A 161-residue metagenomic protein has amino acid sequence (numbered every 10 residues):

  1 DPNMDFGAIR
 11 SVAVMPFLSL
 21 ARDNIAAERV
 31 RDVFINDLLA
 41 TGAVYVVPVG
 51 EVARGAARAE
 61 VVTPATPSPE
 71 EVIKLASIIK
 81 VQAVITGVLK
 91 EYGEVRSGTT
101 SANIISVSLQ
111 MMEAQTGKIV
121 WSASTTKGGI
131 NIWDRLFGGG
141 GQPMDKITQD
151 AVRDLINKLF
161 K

Functional and structural regions predicted by a protein language model:
D1-R10, L75-I79, A102-I104, M112-K161: C-terminal/domain-edge helix-coil "capping" segments
I9-P16, A21-V81, T86-V88, K118-S122 (+2 more regions): N-terminal segment of the mature soluble domain
A21, A53, G93, G129-N131: Feature marks short, surface-exposed loop/turn motifs that line or immediately flank catalytic pockets and channel
A26, T99-A102: Short linear motifs in intrinsically disordered
R29-V30, N103-I105: Short coil-to-beta strand junction motifs in C2/discoidin
T86, S106-S108: Beta-strand secondary-structure signal
V88-G93, T126: Generic short beta-strand segments
E94-G98: Extracytoplasmic/secreted cell-surface and envelope-processing proteins
